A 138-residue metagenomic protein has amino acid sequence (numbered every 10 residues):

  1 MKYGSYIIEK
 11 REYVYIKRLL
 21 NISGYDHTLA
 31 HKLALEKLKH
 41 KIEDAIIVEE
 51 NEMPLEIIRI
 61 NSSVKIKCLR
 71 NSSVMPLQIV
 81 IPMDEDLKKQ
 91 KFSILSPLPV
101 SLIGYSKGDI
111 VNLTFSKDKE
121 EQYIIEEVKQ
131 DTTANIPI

Functional and structural regions predicted by a protein language model:
M1-P54: N-terminal intrinsically disordered, low-complexity, charge/repeat-rich segments that act as generic
K37-E85: Long amphipathic N-terminal alpha/beta scaffold segment
I42-I46, S106, T132: Conserved NTP-handling cores and scaffolds of large molecular machines
V74-K119: Non-DNA-binding regulatory cores of transcription-related proteins, predominantly C-terminal effector-binding
K88-K91, T133-I138: Short, solvent-exposed secondary-structure boundary/capping segments
I125-V128: Conserved hydrophobic positions within beta-strands
